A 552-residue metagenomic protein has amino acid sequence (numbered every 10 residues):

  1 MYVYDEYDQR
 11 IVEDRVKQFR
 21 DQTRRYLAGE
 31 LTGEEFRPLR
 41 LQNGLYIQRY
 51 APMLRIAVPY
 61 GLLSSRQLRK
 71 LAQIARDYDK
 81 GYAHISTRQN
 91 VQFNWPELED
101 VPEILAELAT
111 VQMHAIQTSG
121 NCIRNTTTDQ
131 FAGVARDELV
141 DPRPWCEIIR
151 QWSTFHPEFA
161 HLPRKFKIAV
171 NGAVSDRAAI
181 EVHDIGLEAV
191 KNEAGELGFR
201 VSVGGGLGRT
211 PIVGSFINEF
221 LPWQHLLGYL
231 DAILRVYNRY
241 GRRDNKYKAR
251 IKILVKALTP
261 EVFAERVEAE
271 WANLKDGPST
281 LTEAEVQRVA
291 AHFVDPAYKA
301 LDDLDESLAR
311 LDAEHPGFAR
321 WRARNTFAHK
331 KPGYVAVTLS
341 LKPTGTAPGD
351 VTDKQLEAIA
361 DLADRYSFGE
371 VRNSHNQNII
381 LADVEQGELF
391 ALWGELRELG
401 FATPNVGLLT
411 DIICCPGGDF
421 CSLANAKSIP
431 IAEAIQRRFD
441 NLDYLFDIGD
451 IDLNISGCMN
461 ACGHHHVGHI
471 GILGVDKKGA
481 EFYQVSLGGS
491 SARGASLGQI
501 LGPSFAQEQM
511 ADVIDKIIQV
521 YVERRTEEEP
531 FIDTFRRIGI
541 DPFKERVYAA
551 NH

Functional and structural regions predicted by a protein language model:
M1-H552: Peripheral terminal and linker regions in Fe-S/redox and tRNA-modifying enzymes
